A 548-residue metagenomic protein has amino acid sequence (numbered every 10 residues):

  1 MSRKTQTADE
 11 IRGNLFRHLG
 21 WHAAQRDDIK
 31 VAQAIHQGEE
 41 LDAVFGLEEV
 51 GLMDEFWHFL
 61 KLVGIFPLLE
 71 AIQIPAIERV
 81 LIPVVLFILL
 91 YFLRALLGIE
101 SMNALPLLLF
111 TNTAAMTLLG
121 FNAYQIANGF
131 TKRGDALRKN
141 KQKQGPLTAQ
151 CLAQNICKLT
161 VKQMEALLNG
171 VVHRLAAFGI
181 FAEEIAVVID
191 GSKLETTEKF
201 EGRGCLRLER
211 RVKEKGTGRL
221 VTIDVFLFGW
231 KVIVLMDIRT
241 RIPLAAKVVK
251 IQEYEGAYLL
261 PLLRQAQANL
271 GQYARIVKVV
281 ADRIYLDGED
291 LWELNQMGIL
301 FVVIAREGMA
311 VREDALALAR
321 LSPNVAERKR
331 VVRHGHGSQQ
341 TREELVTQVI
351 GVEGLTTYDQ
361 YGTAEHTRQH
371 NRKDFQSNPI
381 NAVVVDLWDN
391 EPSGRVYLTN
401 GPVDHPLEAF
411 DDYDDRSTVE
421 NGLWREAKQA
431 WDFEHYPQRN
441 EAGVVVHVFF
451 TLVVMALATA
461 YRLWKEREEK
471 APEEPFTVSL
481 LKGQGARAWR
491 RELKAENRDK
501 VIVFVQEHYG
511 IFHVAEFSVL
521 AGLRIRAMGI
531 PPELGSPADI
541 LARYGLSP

Functional and structural regions predicted by a protein language model:
M1-L60: Charged, often Cys/His-bearing segments associated with DNA-binding zinc-finger transcription factors
S2-A8, R12-Q25, N112, M297-T418: An anionic, glycine-rich sequence signature occurring as long contiguous blocks
V44-L93: Basic, short loop/linker segments at the boundary and entry of helix-turn-helix/winged-helix-like folds
A71-R79, L407-D415, Q429-V446, K465-E469: Short, solvent-exposed helix-loop connector elements
L90, L105-P106, T148-L152, E183-T197 (+8 more regions): Short, conserved catalytic/metal-binding motifs centered on acidic residues
A149-L235, P537, A542-L546: Active-site-proximal, Lys/Arg-enriched surface segment that forms a nucleic-acid-binding/basic interface patch
R211-Q272: Electropositive, glycine- and tryptophan-enriched low-complexity nucleic-acid-binding patches
S322-Q369, Q429, E434-P437, E441 (+1 more regions): A short, flexible helix-boundary coil/loop motif
